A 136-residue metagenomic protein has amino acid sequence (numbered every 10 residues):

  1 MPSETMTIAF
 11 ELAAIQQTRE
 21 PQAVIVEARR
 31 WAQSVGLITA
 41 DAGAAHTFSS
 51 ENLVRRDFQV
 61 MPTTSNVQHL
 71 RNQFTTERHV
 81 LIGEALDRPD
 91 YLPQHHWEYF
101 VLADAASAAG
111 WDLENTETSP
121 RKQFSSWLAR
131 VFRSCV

Functional and structural regions predicted by a protein language model:
M1-A32, Q68-R78, A85-V136: Asp-based, Mg2+/Mn2+-dependent phosphohydrolase catalytic module
S34-T39: Structural recognition of the conserved hydrophobic beta-strand(s) that form the central parallel beta-sheet of P-loop
A40-H79: Substrate-recognition "cap/lid" segment bordering the active-site pocket of phosphatases
